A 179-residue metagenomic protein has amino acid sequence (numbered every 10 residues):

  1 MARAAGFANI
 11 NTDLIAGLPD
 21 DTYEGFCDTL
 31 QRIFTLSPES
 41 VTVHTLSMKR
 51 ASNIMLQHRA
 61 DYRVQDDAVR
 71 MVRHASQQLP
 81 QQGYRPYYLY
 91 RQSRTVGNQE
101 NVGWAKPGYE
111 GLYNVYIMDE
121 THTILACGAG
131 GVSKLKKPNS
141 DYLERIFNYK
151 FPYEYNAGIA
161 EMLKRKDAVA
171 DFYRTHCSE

Functional and structural regions predicted by a protein language model:
M1-E179: C-terminal scaffold of the Radical SAM
